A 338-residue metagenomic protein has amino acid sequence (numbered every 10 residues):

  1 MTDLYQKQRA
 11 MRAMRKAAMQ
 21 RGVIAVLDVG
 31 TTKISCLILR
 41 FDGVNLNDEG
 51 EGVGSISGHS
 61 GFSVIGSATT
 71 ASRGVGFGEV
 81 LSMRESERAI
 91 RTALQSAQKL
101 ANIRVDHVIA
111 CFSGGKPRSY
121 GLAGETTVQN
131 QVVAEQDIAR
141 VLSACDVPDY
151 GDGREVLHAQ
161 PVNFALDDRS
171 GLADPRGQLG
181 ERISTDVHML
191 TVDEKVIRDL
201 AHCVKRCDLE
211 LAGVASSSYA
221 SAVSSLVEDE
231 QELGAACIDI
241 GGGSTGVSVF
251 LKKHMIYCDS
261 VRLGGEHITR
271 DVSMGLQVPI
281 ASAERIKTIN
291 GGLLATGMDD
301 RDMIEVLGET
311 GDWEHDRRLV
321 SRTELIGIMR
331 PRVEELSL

Functional and structural regions predicted by a protein language model:
M1-K33, L37-A236, H254-I256, L276-A281 (+2 more regions): Nucleotide/phosphate-binding catalytic cleft detector across ATP-hydrolyzing and phosphate-transferring enzymes
L233-G275: Glycine-rich phosphate-binding loop of actin/hexokinase-like ATP-binding domains
